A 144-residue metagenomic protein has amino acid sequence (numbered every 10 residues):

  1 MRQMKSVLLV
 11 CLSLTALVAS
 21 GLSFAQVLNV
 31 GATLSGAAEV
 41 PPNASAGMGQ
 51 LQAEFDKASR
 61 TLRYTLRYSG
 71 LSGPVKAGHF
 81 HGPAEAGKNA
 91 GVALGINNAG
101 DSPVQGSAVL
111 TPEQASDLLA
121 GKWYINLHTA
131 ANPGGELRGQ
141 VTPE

Functional and structural regions predicted by a protein language model:
M1-C11: Bacterial N-terminal signal peptides that target proteins for export
R2, S20-G78, G82-E144: Metal-centered catalytic cores of metalloenzymes
V10-A19: Bacterial N-terminal signal peptides
